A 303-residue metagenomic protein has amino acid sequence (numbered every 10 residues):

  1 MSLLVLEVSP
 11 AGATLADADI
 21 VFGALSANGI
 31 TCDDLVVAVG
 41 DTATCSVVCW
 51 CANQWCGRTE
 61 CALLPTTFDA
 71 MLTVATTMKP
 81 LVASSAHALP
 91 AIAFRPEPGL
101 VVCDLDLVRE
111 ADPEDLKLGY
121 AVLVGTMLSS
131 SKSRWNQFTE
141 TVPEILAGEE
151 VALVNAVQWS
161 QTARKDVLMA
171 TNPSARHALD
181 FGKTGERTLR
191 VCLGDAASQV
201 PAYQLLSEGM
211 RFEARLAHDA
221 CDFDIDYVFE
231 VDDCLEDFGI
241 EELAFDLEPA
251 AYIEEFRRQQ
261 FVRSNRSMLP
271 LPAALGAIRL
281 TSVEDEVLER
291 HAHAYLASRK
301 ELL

Functional and structural regions predicted by a protein language model:
M1, A121-L123, I225-L303: C-terminal charged capping/lid subdomain of soluble metabolic enzymes
M1-L35: ATP/NTP phosphate-donor binding region
E7-S9, V39-D41, M169, F181-G182: Glycine-rich beta-strand-to-loop/alpha-helix junction loops that act as flexible
N28-C51, W55-T66: A short, small-residue-rich loop immediately preceding and capping a beta-strand
D33, P96-P98, R109, F229 (+2 more regions): Nucleotide-activated sugar donor-binding and catalytic core shared by glycosyltransferases and related lipid-linked
W50-E144: A glycine/threonine-rich phosphate-anchoring loop and its flanking beta-alpha core in nucleotide/phosphate-binding
P65, D104, K183, M210 (+1 more regions): Residue-level signal for inorganic ion chemistry
T141-A250: Active-site segments that bind and position negatively charged phosphate/pyrophosphate groups
